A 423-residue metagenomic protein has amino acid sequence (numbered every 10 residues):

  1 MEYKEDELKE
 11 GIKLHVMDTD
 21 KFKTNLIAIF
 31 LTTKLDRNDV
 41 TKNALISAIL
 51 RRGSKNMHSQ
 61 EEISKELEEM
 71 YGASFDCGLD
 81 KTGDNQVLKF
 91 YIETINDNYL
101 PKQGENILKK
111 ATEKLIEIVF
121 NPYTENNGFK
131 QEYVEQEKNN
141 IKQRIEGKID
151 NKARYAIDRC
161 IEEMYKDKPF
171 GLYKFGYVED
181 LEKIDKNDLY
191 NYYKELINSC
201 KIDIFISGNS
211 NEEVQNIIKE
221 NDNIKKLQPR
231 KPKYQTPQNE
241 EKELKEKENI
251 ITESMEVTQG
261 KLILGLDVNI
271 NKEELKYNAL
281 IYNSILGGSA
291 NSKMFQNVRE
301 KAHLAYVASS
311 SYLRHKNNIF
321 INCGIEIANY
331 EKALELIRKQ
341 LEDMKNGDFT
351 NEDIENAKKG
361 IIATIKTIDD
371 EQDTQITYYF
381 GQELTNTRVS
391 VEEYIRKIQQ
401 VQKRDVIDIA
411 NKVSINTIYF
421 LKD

Functional and structural regions predicted by a protein language model:
M1-Y71, Y177, Y190-N297, T417-D423: His/Glu-rich zincin catalytic helix
M17, K23-L35, T41, Q60-E117 (+6 more regions): M16 family metallopeptidases and their MPP-like homologs
L50-S54, V119-Y123, I145, K345-D348 (+1 more regions): Sec/Tat-exported extracytoplasmic proteins
D80-K81, Y190-I197, S310-L313, I407-N411: Short, flexible, solvent-exposed loop/turn segments with mixed acidic/basic and small polar residues
I92, Q103-D150: Hydrophobic alpha-helical hairpins/lids featuring a short glycine-rich hinge
I116-T124, N221-R230, K339-D348: A common structural junction motif
Q143-G147, K245-Q259, A363-D373: Short, low-order "capping/linker" segments at domain edges
K183-Y190: Active-site glycine-rich loop that binds ribose-phosphate moieties when present
